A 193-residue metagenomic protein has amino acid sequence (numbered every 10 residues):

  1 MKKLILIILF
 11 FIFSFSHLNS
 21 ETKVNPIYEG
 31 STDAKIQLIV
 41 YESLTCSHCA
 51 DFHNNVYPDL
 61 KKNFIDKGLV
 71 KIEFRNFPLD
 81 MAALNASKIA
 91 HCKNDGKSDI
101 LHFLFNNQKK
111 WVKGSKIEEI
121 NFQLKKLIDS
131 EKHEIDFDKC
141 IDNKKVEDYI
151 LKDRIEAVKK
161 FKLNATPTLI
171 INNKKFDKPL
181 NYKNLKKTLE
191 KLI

Functional and structural regions predicted by a protein language model:
M1-L84, D142, V146-F161, E190-I193: Extracytoplasmic thiol/disulfide redox context detector
P78-T166, I170-K183, K187-I193: Cysteine-centric redox/oxidoreductase cores and disulfide-bonded domains
